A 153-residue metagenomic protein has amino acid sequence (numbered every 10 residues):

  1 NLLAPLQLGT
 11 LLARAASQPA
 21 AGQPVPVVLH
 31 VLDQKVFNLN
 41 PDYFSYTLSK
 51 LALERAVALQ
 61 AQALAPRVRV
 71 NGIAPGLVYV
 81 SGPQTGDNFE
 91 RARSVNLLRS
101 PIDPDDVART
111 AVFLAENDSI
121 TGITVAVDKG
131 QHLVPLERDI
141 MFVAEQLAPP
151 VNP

Functional and structural regions predicted by a protein language model:
L3-Q7, A13-A65, L77: Catalytic loop of short-chain dehydrogenase/reductase
Y43, L97-S100: Glycine-rich "substrate-gating" loop/helix at the edge of Rossmann-like oxidoreductase active sites
E54, L64-V78, I120-V127: Conserved Rossmann-fold SDR core element
A61-A65, V80-G86, L114-A115: Alpha-helix C-terminal capping segments
G72, S100-A108: Conserved loop-to-helix N-cap of the C-terminal "lid" that shapes the substrate pocket in Rossmann-like
G72-N96, L136-P153: A glycine/serine/threonine-rich, flexible loop-to-helix segment that serves as the NAD(P) cofactor-binding "lid"
D105-V127, H132-L133, R138-D139: C-terminal substrate-recognition "lid" of short-chain dehydrogenase/reductases
